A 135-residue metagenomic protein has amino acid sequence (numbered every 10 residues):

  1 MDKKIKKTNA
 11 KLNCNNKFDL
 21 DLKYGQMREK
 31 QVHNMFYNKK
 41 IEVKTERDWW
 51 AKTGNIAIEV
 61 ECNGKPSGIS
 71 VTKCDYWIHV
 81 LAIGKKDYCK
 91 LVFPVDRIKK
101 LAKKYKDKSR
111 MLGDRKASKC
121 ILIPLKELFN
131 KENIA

Functional and structural regions predicted by a protein language model:
D2-K4, Q26, G54-V60: Compositionally biased, charged N-terminal/linker segments
K7-K23, G64-K65, G84-A135: Non-catalytic C-terminal interaction segments of nucleic acid-processing enzymes
K17-F36, K40: N-terminal domain-onset segments
V32-A51, I58: Conserved catalytic cores of phosphodiester-cleaving nucleases, focusing on short active-site segments
N38, K65-S67, K73-W77, D87-Y88: Short, surface-exposed beta-edge/turn micro-motifs
E46-W50, N63, C74-D75, I83-K86: Short, charged/polar surface micro-motifs in flexible loops or helix N-caps
D48-S70: Active-site-adjacent loop/helix micro-motif of nuclease/hydrolase catalytic cores
V80: Conserved residues at the C-terminal ends of beta-strands
